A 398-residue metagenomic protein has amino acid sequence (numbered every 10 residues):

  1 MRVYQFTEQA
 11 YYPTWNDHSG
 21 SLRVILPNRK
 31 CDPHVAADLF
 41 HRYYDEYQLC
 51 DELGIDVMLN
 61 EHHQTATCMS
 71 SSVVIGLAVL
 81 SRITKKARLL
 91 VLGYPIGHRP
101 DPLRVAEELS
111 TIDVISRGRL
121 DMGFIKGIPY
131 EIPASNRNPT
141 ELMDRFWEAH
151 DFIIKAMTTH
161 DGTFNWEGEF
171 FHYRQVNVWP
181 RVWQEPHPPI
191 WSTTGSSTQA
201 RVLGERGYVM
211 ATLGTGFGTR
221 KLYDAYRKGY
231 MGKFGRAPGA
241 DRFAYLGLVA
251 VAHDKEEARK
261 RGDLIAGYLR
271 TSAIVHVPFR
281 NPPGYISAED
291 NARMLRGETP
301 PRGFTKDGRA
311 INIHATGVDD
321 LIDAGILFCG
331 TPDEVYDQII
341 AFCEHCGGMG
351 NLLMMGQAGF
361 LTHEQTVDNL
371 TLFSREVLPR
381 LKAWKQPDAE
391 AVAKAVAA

Functional and structural regions predicted by a protein language model:
M1-A87, P188, A391-A398: N-terminal beta1-alpha1-beta2 module of alpha/beta enzyme domains
V3, E61, L80, I112 (+8 more regions): Conserved, mostly hydrophobic/aromatic
V3-T7, V57-L59, L89-L92, L120-F124 (+4 more regions): Hydrophobic faces of well-ordered beta-strands that scaffold small-molecule active sites in alpha/beta enzyme cores
Y4-C31, E52, M143-W179, T219-C346 (+1 more regions): An alpha-helical appendage that flanks or caps ligand/catalytic pockets
I25-H41, G93-L103, Q184-T194, V249-A252 (+1 more regions): Active-site mouth loops of central-metabolism enzymes
Q48-E52, L77-K86, L109-L120, G204-E205 (+2 more regions): Acidic (Asp/Glu)-rich catalytic clusters
M58-G76, I96, Y130-P133, G214-G216 (+1 more regions): Glycine-rich, proline-tolerant flexible connector loops at the mouths of alpha/beta enzymes
G195-Y223, R227: A conserved active-site cap/scaffold subdomain adjacent to cofactor or substrate pockets
